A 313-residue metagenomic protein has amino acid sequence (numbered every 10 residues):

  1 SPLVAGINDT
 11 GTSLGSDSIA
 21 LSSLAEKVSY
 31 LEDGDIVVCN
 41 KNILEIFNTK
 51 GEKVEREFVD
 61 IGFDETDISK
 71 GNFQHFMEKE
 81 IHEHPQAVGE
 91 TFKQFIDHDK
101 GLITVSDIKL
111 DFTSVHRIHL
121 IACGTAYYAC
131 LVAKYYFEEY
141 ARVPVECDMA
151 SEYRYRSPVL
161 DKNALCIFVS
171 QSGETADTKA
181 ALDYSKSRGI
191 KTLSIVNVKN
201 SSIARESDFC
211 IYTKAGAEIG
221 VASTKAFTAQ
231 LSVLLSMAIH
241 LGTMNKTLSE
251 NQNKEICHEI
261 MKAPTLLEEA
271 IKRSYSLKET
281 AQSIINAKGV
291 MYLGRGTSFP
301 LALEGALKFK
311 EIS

Functional and structural regions predicted by a protein language model:
S1-T113, A126, Y135, E139-A141 (+4 more regions): N-terminal segments that mediate ammonia production and transfer in glutamine-dependent amidotransferase systems
P2-V4, G11-S13, I19, V28-S29 (+9 more regions): Structural motif
H84, E206, N286-A287: Structured helix-beta-strand junction loops
L110-K262, R295: Glycine-rich phosphate-binding loops that contact phosphosugars or nucleotide phosphates
T178, S276-L277: Amphipathic coiled-coil/heptad-repeat helices and related helical stalk/stem segments that mediate oligomerization
I285-S313: Acidic catalytic cores of enzymes that act on phosphate-bearing nucleotides/polynucleotides
